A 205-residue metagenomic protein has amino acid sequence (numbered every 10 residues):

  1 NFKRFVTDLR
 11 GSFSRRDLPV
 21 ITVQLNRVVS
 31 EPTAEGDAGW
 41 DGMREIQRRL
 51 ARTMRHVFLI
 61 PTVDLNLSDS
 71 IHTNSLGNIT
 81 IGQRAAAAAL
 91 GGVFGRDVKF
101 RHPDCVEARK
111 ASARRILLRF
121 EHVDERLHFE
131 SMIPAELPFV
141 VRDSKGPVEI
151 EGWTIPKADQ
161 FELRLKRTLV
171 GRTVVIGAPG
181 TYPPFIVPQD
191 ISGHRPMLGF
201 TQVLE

Functional and structural regions predicted by a protein language model:
N1-P103, R109: Alpha-helical cap/lid subdomain in secreted, periplasmic, or secretory-pathway luminal O-acyl-processing enzymes
G91-P134, W153: Surface beta-strand/loop "capping" patches
L127-E149: Short, surface-exposed alpha-helix to beta-strand junction/turn motifs within ectodomains of secreted and cell-envelope
E149-G152, L163-K166: Immunoglobulin-like IPT/TIG beta-sandwich domains and homologous Ig-like subdomains
D159-F161: Short strand-edge motifs at loop-to-beta-strand transitions and within beta-strands of extracellular beta-rich domains
K166-R172, T181: Surface-exposed, short loops/turns at beta-strand junctions within beta-sandwich domains
A178-S192: Short acidic/polar inter-strand loop motif in beta-rich domains
Q189-E205: Short beta-strand elements
